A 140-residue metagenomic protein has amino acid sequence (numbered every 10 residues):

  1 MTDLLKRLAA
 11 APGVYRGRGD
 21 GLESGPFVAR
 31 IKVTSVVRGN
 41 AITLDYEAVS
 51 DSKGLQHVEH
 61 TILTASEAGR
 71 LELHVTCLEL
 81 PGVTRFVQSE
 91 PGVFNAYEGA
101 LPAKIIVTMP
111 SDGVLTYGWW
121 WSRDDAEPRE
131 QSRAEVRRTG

Functional and structural regions predicted by a protein language model:
A9-E23: Tryptophan-anchored aromatic micro-motifs
R16-D20, L44-S50, L73-T76, V93-G99 (+1 more regions): Short beta-strand segments that buttress and anchor functional surface loops
G19-S52: N-terminal leader/targeting helix
P26-R30, L55-H60, L80-V83, A100-K104 (+2 more regions): Short, surface-exposed coil-to-beta transition loops
T34-N40, T64-R70, V87-P91, T108-G113 (+1 more regions): A short, structured loop/turn motif at beta-sheet edges
V49-R85: Helix-adjacent hinge/juxtasegments
L80-T116, S122: Short aromatic loop motif centered on NTY/YTY
W121-G140: Edge beta-strand at a domain terminus
